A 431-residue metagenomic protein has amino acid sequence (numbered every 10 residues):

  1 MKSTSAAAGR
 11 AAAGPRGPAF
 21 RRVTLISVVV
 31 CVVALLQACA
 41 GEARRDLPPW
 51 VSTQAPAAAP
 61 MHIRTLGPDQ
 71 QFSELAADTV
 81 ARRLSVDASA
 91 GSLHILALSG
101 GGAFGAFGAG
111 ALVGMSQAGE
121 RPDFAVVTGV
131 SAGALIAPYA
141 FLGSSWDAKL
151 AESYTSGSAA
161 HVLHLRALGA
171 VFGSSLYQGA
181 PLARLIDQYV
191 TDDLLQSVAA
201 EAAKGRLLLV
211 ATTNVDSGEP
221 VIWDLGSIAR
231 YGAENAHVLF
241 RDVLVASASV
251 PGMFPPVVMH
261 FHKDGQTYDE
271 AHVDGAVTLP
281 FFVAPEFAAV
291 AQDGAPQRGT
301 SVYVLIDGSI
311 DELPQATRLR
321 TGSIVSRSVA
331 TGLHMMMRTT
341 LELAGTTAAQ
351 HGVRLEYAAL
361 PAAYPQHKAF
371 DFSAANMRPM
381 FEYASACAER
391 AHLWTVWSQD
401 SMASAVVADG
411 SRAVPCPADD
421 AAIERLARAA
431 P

Functional and structural regions predicted by a protein language model:
M1-R21: N-terminal secretory signal peptides that target proteins for export/translocation
K2-S3, S27, A246: Short, intrinsically disordered or compositionally biased N-terminal tails of bacterial proteins
R21-C31: Sec-dependent N-terminal signal peptides
L35-A38: C-terminal motif of bacterial Sec signal peptides marking the signal peptidase cleavage site
A40-A125, F141-P431: Patatin-like phospholipase
G102, V130-S131: Catalytic nucleophile serine of serine hydrolases, specifically the conserved "nucleophile elbow" pentapeptide
